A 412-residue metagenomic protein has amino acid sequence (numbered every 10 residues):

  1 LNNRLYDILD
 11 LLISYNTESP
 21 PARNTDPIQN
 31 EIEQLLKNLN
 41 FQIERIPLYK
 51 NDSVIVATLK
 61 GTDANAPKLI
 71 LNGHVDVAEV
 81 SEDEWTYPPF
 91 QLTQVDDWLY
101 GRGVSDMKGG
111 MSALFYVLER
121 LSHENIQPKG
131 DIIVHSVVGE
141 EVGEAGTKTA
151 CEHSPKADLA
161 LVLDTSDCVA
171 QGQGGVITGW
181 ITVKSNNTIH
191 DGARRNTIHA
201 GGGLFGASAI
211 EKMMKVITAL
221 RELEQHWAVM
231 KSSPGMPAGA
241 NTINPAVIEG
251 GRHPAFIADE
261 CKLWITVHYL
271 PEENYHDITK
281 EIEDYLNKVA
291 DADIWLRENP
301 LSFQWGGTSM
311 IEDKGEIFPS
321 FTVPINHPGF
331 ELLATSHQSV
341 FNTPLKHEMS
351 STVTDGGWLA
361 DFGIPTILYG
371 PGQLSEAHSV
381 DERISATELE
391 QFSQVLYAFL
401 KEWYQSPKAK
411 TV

Functional and structural regions predicted by a protein language model:
L1-Y100, H123-P128, Q373: Acidic/His- and Gly-rich active-site-bordering loop/insert found across diverse amide/peptide-bond hydrolases
T17, A170, T182-V412: Metal-dependent amide/peptide-bond hydrolase catalytic core, centered on the "pita-bread" metallohydrolase fold
E44, P67-L71, H135, L159-L161 (+2 more regions): Hydrophobic/aromatic beta-strand patches that form the interior of the parallel beta-sheet core in alpha/beta enzyme
I46-Y49, G103-M107, H347-T352: Active-site nucleophile and cofactor-binding loops and adjacent substrate-binding regions of central metabolic enzymes
Y49-S53, G143, D167, T352-D355: Short acidic loop-to-helix transition motifs that present clustered carboxylates
S53, D97-W98, I132, D259-L263 (+1 more regions): Short amphipathic alpha-helical segments
D96-L99, V104-E222, H378-Q394: Fold-level recognition of mixed alpha/beta catalytic cores in primary-metabolism enzymes, strongest
